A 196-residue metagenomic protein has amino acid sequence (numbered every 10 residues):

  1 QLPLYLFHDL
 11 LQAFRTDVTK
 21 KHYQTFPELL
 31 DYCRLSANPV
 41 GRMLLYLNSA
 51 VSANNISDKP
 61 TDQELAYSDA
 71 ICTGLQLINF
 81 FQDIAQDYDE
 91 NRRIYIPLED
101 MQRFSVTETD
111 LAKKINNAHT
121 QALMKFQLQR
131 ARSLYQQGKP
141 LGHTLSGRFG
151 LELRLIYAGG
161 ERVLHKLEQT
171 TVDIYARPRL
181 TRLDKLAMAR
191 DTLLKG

Functional and structural regions predicted by a protein language model:
Q1-L75, Q86-G196: Catalytic cores of Mg2+-dependent Asp-rich isoprenoid enzymes
F80: Divalent-cation
